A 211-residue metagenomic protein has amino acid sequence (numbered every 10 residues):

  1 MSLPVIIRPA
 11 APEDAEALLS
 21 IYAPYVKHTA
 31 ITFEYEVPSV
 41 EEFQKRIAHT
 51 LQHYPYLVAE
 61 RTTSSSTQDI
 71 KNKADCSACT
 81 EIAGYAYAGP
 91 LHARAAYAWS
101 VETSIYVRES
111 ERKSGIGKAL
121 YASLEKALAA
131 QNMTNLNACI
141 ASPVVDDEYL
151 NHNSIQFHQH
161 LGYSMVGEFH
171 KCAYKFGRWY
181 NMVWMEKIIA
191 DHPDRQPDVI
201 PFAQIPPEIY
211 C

Functional and structural regions predicted by a protein language model:
I6-L18: A short beta-loop-alpha structural element at the N-terminal edge of CoA-dependent acyl/N-acetyltransferase catalytic
H28-E36: A short gly/proline-enriched turn/hairpin at secondary-structure junctions
E36-S110, I188-H192: Acetyl-CoA-dependent GNAT
Y87, N137-A141, I155, Q159-R178 (+1 more regions): Conserved catalytic-core motifs of GNAT/GCN5-like acyltransferases
W99, K171-C211: C-terminal "cap" of GNAT-fold acetyltransferases
S104-R112, I140-V145: A short, internal acetyl-CoA/4′-phosphopantetheine-binding micro-motif in the GNAT/acyltransferase core
K113-A130, H152-Q156, H160: Conserved acetyl-CoA-binding loop-helix of GNAT-fold acetyltransferases
L128-L150: Conserved GNAT acetyl-CoA-binding A-motif
